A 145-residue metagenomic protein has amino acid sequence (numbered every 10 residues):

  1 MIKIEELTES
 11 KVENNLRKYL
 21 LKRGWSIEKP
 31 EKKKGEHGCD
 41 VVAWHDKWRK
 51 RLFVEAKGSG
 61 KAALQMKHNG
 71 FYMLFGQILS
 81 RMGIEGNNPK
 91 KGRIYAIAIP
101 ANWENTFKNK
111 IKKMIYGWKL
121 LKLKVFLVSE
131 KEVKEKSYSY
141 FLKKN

Functional and structural regions predicted by a protein language model:
M1-H37, W44-R49, N88-P89: Acidic-basic catalytic patches of nuclease active cores, encompassing PD-(D/E)XK and other metal-cofactor nuclease
K11, E36, N69, M73-Q77: Short, well-structured alpha-helical interface segments that form or flank functional binding sites
E28-K29, C39-V41, L64-N69, I78-M82: Short secondary-structure capping micro-motifs at structural edges
V41-A43, K47-L64, R81: Conserved catalytic cores of phosphodiester-cleaving nucleases, focusing on short active-site segments
S59, M73-G76, S80-N87: Short, intrinsically disordered, mixed-charge
K61-F75, N105-K108: Active-site-adjacent loop/helix micro-motif of nuclease/hydrolase catalytic cores
M82-K131: Nucleic-acid nuclease catalytic cores
K124-N145: Charged phosphate-binding loop/patch that engages nucleotide di/tri-phosphates or the phosphate backbone of nucleic
